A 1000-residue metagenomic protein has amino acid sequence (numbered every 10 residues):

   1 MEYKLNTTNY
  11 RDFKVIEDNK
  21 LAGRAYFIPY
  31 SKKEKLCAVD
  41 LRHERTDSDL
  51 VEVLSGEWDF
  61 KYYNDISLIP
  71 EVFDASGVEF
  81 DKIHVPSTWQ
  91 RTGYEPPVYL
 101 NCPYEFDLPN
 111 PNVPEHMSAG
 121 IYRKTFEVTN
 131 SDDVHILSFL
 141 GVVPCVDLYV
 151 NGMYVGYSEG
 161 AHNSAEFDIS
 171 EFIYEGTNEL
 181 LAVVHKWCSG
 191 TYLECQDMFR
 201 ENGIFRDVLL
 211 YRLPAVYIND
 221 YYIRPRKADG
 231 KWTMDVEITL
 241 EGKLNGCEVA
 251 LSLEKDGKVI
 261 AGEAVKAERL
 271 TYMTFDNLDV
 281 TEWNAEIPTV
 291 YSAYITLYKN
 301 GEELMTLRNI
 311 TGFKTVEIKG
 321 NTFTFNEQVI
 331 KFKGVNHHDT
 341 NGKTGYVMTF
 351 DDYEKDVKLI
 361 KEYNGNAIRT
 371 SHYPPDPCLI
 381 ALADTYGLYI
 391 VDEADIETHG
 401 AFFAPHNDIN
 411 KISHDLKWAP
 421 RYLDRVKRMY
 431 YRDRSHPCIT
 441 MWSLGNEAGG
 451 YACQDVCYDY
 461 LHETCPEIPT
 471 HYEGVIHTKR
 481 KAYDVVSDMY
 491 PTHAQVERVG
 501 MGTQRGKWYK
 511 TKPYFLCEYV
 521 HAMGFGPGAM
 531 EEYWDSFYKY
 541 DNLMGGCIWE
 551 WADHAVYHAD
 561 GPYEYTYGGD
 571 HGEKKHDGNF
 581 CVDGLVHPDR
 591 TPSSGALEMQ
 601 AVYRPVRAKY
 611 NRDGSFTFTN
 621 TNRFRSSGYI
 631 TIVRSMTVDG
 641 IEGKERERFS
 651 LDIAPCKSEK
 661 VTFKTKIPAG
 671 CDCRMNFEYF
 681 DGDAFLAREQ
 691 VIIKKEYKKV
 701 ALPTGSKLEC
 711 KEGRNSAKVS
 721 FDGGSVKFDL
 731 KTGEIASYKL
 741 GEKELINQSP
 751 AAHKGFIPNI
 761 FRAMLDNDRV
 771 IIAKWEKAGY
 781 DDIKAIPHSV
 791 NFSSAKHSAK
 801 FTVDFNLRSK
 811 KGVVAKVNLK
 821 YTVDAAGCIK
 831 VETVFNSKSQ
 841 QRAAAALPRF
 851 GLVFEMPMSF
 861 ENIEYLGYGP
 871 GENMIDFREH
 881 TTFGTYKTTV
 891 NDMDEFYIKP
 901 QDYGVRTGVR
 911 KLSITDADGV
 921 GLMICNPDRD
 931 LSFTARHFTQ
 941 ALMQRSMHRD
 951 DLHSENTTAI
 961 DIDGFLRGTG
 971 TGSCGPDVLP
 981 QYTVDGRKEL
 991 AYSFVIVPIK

Functional and structural regions predicted by a protein language model:
M1-N101, V183, W534, D541 (+1 more regions): Accessory carbohydrate-binding/adhesion or oligomerization-edge regions at the termini of glycan-active proteins
E2-L21, E44-R45, D59-Y63, T88-T92 (+5 more regions): Accessory beta-strand-rich segments of carbohydrate-active enzymes
T8-N9, T46-L68, R200-G203, T440-W442 (+2 more regions): Substrate-binding clefts and catalytic carboxylate motifs of secreted carbohydrate-active enzymes
R91, E95-P96, P103-N112, E159-A161 (+9 more regions): An acidic-aromatic loop/edge-strand motif
R91-E127, D133-F139, V143-Y149, G156-Y157 (+7 more regions): Active-site-adjacent substrate/metal-binding segments within catalytic domains of carbohydrate-active enzymes
R91-G93, K186, N284, P668-G670 (+1 more regions): Beta-strand/loop-rich accessory regions of lumenal/periplasmic or secreted enzymes, predominantly carbohydrate-active
E237, K358-I360, A367-H587, S594: Substrate-binding/catalytic cleft of secreted carbohydrate-active enzymes, primarily glycoside hydrolases
A264-L278, G640-G670: Intrinsically disordered, low-complexity Pro/Gly/Ser/Thr-rich segments with frequent PxxP/GP/PP motifs and embedded
